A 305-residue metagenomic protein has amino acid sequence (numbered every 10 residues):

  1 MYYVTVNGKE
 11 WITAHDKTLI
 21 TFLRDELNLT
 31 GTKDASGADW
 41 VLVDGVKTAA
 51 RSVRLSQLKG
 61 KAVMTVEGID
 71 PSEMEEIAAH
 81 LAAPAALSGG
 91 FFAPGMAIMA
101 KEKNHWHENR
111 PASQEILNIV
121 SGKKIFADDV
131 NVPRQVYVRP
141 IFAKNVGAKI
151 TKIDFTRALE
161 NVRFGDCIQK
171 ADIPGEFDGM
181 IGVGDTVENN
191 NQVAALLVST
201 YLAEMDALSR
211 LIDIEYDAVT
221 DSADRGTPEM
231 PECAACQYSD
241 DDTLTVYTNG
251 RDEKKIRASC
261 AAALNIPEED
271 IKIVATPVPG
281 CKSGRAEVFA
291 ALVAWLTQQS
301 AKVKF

Functional and structural regions predicted by a protein language model:
M1-K103: Signature of N-terminal electron-transfer/Fe-S-associated modules in redox systems
D16, S72, F92-F305: Structural alpha/beta core scaffold segments of enzyme domains
